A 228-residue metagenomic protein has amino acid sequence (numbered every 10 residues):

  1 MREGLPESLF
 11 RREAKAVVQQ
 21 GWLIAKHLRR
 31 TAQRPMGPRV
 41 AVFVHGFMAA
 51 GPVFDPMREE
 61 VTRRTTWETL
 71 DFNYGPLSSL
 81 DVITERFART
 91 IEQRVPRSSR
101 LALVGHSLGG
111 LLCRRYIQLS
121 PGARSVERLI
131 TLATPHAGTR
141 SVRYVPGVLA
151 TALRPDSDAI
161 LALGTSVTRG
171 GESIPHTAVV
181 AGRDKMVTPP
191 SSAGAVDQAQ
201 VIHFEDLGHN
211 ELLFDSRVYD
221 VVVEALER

Functional and structural regions predicted by a protein language model:
M1-F43, M48-D71, T84, I91-R94 (+3 more regions): Flexible, membrane-associating and regulatory peripheral segments of lipid-active enzymes
K15, I160-G164, Y219, V223: Generic detector of well-ordered alpha-helical segments enriched in charged/polar residues, highlighting helical
L28, A50, L153-D156, D197-Q198 (+2 more regions): Generic preference for hydrophobic/aromatic residues in regular secondary structure cores
A32, F54, R114-R115, V148 (+4 more regions): Sparse, context-dependent recognition of short Cys/His-centered cofactor- or disulfide-binding micro-motifs
A41-P52, E60-T62, W67-S173, V179 (+2 more regions): Serine-dependent carboxylesterase/thioesterase catalytic core of lipase-like alpha/beta-hydrolase/SGNH enzymes
G171-R228: C-terminal catalytic-base region of ester-bond hydrolases, centering on the histidine of the charge-relay
